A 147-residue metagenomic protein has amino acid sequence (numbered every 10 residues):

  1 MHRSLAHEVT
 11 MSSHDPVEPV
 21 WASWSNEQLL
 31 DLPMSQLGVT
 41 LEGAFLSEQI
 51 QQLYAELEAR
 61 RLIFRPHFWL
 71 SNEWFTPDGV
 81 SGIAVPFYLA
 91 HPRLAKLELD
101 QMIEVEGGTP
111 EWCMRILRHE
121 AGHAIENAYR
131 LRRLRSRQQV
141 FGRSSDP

Functional and structural regions predicted by a protein language model:
M1-S25: Sequence termini and other peripheral, non-core segments
P16-G43: Fold-level signature of zinc-dependent metallopeptidase catalytic domains
Q36-E98, E106-C113, L134-R135, F141: Auxiliary, metal-adjacent structural segments of Zn-dependent hydrolase domains
W112-A121: Short alpha-helical catalytic segment bearing the HExxH-like zincin motif of zinc-dependent metalloproteases
E120-R137: Catalytic Zn2+-binding segment of zinc metalloproteases
R143-P147: Acidic/histidine-rich catalytic neighborhood
